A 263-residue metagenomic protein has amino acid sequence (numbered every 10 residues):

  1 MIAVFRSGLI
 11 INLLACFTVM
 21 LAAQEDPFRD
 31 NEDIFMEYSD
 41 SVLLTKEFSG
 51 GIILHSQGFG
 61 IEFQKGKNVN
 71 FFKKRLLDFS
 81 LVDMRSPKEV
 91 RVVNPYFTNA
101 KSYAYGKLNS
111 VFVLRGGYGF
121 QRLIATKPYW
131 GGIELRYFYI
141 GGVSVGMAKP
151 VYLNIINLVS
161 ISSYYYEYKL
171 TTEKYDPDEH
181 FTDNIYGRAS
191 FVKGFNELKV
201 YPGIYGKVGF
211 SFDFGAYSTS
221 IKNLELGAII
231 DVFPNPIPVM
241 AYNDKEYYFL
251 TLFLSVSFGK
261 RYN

Functional and structural regions predicted by a protein language model:
M1-S41, N263: Cleavable N-terminal export/targeting peptides
Q24-S80: Short glycine/proline- and aromatic-enriched beta-strand/turn motifs that initiate or cap beta-hairpins
E37-T45, R91-S102, T182-F191, V232-N235: Flexible, solvent-exposed coil segments and beta strand-coil junctions, predominantly the extracellular/periplasmic
D40-K46, N68-L76, L108, A125-L135 (+2 more regions): Short loop/turn motifs that connect adjacent beta-strands in outer-membrane beta-barrel proteins
L44-F48, H55-F59, K73-R75, S110-L114 (+4 more regions): Residues that define the transmembrane beta-barrel architecture of outer-membrane proteins
I52, I61-K67, G116-R122, G141-V145 (+3 more regions): Residues on the lipid-exposed face of transmembrane beta-strands in outer-membrane beta-barrel proteins
L81-R115, G119-W130: Outer-membrane beta-barrel translocator/channel fold
I140-E225, I229-K245, F258-Y262: Outer-membrane beta-barrel transmembrane domain signature
